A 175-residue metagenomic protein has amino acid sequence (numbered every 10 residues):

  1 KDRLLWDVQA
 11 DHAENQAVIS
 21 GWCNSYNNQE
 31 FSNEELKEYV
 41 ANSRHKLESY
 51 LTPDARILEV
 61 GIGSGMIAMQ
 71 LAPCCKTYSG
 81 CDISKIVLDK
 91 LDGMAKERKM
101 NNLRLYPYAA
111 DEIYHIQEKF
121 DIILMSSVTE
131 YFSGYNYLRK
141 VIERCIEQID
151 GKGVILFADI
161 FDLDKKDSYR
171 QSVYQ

Functional and structural regions predicted by a protein language model:
E35-D54: Conserved alpha-helix/loop element of class I SAM-dependent methyltransferases that forms part of the SAM/SAH-binding
D54-G63: Conserved class I S-adenosyl-L-methionine
S64-C75: Conserved SAM-binding loop of SAM-dependent methyltransferases across substrates and taxa, primarily the Class I
T77-D82: Conserved SAM-binding motif I beta-strand of class I
S84-I86: Conserved SAM/SAH-binding beta-strand->alpha-helix loop
L124: A conserved beta-strand element that flanks and buttresses the S-adenosyl-L-methionine
Y131-R144: A short, conserved alpha-helix within the catalytic core of class I
K152-I160: Conserved beta-strand signature within the Rossmann-like core of class I S-adenosyl-L-methionine
